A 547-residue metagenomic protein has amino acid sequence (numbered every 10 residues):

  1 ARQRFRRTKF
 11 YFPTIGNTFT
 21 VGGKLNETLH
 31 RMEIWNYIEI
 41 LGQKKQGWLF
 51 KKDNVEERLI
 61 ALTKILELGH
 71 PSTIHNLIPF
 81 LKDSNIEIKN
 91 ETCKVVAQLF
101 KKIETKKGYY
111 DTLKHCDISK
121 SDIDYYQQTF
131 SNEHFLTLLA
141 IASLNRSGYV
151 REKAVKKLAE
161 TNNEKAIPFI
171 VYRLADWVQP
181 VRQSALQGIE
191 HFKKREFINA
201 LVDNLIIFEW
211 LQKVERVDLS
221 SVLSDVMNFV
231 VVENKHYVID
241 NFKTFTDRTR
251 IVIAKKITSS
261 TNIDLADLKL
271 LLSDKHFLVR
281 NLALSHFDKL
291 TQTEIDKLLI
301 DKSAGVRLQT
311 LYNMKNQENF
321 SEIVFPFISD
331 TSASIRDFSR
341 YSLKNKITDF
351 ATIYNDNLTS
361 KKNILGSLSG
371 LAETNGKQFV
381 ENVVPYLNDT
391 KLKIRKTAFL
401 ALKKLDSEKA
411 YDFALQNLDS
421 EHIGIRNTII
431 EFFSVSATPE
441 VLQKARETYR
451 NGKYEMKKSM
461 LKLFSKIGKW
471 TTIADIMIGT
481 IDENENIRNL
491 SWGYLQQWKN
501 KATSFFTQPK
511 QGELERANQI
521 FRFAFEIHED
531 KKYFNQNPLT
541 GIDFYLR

Functional and structural regions predicted by a protein language model:
F5, F12, G16-R58, I78-E133 (+10 more regions): Long, helix-rich interaction regions
T137: Conserved adenine-nucleotide phosphate-binding loops and their immediately adjacent elements
S143, A154-T161, K165-K193: Amphipathic alpha-helical packing elements
I257, L278, A283-F287, G305 (+1 more regions): Glycine- and small hydrophobic-enriched segments that form the cores of compact globular domains
I257-S260, D274: Extended alpha-helical scaffolding regions
I263-L265, T291-E294: Function-determining surface determinants
